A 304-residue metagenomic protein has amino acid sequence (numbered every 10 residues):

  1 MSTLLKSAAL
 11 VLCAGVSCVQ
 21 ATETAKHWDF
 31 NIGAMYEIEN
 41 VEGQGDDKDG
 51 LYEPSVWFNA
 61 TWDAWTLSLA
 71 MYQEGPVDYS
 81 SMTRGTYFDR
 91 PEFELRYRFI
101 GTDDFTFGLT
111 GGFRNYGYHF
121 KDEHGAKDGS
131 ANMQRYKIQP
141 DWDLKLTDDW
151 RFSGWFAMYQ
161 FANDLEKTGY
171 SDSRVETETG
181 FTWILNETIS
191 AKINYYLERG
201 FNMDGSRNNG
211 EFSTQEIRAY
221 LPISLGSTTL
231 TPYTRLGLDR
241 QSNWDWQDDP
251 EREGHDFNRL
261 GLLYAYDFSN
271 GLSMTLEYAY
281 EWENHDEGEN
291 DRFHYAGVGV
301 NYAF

Functional and structural regions predicted by a protein language model:
M1-G33, T66, D103-F105, A303-F304: Cleavable N-terminal export/targeting peptides
A21-S81, Y295: Short glycine/proline- and aromatic-enriched beta-strand/turn motifs that initiate or cap beta-hairpins
I32-I38, A60, L69-Q73, L109-N115 (+4 more regions): Transmembrane beta-barrel strands of outer-membrane/channel proteins
G45-Y52, M82-R90, A126-R135, E166-V175 (+3 more regions): Replace "Gram-negative outer membrane beta-barrel proteins" with "bacterial and organellar outer membrane beta-barrel
S55-N59, E94-R96, Q139-D141, E178-T182 (+3 more regions): Outer-membrane beta-barrel architecture
D63-L69, T102-L109, L146-G154, N186-I193 (+3 more regions): Repeated loop/turn-to-beta-strand initiation elements of outer-membrane beta-barrel proteins
W142-W244: Detector for outer-membrane/organellar transmembrane beta-barrel domains, recognizing the amphipathic beta-strand
I223, Y266, Y278-Y280, N290-F304: Outer-membrane beta-barrel "beta-signal"
